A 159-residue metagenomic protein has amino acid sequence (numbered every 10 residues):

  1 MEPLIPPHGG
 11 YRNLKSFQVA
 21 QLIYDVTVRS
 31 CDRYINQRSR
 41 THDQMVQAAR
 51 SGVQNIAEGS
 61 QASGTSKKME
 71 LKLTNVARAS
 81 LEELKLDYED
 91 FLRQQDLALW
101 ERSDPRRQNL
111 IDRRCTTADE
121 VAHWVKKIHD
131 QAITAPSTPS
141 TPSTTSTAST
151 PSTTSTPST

Functional and structural regions predicted by a protein language model:
M1-T159: Amphipathic alpha-helical assembly/interaction segments
